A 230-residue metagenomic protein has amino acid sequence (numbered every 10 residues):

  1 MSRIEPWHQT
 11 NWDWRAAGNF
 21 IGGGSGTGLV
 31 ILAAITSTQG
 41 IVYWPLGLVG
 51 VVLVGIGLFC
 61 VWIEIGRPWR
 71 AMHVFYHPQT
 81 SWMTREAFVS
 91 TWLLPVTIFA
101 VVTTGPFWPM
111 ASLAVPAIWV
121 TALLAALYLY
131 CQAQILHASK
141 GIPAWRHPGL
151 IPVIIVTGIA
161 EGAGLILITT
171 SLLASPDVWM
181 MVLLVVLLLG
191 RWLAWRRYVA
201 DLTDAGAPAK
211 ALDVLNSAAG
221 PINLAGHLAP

Functional and structural regions predicted by a protein language model:
M1, G57-C60, A126: Short, charged cytosolic
M1-G40, L48-V51, G55: N-terminal signal-anchor module of multipass membrane proteins
D13-W14, F20-G24, S37-T38, H77-M83 (+1 more regions): Long, contiguous internal "core" modules enriched in hydrophobic/ aromatic residues
I31, E64, L165: Hydrophobic/aromatic pocket-lining and membrane-interface residues
Y43, I65, R197-D201: Juxtamembrane/interface segments at transmembrane-helix termini
P45-V52, A111-A117: Short charge-dense sequence patches
V52-W62, L189-A194: Hydrophobic alpha-helical membrane-embedded segments
W62-P78: Membrane-helix interface/capping segments
